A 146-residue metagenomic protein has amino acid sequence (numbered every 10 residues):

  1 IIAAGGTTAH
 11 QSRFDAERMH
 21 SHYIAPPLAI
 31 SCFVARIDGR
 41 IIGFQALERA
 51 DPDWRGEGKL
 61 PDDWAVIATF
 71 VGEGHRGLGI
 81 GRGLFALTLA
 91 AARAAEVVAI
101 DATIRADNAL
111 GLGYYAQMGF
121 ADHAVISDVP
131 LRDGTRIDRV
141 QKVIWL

Functional and structural regions predicted by a protein language model:
I1-F14: Helix-loop element at the rim of GNAT/NAT acetyltransferase active sites that forms part of the acceptor-substrate
Q11-G74, F85-L87, W145-L146: Acetyl-CoA-dependent GNAT
A16-E17, D107, V129-P130: Positions that flank functional sites
P27, D63, E96, R136-D138: Residue-level preference for beta-strand/loop junctions
A46-P52, D101-I104, A116, A121-D138: Conserved catalytic-core motifs of GNAT/GCN5-like acyltransferases
V71, G77-A94, A109-Q117: Conserved acetyl-CoA-binding loop-helix of GNAT-fold acetyltransferases
A92-I104: Conserved GNAT acetyl-CoA-binding A-motif
